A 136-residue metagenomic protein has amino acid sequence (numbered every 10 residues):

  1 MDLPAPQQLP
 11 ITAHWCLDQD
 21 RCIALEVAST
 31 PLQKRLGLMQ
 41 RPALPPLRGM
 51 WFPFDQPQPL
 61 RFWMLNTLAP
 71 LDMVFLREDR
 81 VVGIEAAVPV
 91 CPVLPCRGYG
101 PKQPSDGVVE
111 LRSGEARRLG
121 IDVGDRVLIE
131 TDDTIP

Functional and structural regions predicted by a protein language model:
M1-P136: Compact, glycine-rich, soluble single-domain proteins
